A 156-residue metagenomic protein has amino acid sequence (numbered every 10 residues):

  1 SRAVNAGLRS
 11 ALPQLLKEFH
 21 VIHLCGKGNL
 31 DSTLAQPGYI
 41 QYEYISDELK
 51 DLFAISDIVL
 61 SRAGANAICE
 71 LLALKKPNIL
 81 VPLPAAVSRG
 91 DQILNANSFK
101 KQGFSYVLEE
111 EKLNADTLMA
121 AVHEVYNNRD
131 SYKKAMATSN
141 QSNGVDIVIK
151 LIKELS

Functional and structural regions predicted by a protein language model:
S1-I58, I93-N95, L108-D116: Donor-nucleotide binding loops and adjacent catalytic segments primarily of GT-B fold Leloir glycosyltransferases
Y42, A54-C69, K76-P77: Acidic donor-binding loop of glycosyltransferase active sites
D51, E70, S98-F99, A135: Well-formed, non-transmembrane alpha-helical positions, independent of function
S61, P77-R89: Short hydrophobic beta-strand element within catalytic cores of glycosyltransferases and related nucleotide-activated
A85-A121: Change "using UDP/GDP/dTDP sugars" to "using nucleotide sugars
V122-D130, I152-S156: Short, hydrophobic alpha-helical segments
D130-S142: A short, well-ordered alpha-helix in the C-terminal region of glycosyltransferases
Q141-S156: C-terminal alpha-helical cap of glycosyltransferases
